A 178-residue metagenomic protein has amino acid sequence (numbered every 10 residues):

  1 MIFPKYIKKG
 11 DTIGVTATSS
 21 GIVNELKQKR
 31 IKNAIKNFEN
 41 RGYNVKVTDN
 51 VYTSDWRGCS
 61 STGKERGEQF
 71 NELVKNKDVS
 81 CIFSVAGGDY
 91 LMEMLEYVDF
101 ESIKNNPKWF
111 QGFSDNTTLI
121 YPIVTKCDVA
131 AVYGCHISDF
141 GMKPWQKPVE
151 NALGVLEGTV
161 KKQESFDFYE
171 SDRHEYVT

Functional and structural regions predicted by a protein language model:
M1-D78: ATP/NTP phosphate-donor binding region
E25, L91-L95: Glycine/threonine-rich flexible loop motifs
V79-V85, P107-F110: A short, small-residue-rich loop immediately preceding and capping a beta-strand
S84-M92, F113: N-terminal glycine-rich "phosphate-gripper" loop used for MgATP/nucleotide binding and carboxylate activation
V98-I123, A130-I137: Short, acidic/small-residue loops that bind anionic groups at enzyme active sites
A130-T178: Conserved anion/nucleotide-ligand pocket segment
